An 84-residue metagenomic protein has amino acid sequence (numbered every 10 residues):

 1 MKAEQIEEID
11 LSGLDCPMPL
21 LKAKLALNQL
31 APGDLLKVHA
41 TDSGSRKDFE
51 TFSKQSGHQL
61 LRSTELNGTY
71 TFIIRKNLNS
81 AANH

Functional and structural regions predicted by a protein language model:
E4-S12: Short amphipathic
I6, G33-K37, T69-T71: Intrinsic-disorder/low-complexity, polar/charged segments enriched in Ser/Thr/Lys/Arg/Asp/Glu/Gln
L11, P17-S63: Amphipathic, hydrophobic secondary-structure cores in small proteins
E50-F52, S56-H84: C-terminal structural segments of small proteins and small subunits
